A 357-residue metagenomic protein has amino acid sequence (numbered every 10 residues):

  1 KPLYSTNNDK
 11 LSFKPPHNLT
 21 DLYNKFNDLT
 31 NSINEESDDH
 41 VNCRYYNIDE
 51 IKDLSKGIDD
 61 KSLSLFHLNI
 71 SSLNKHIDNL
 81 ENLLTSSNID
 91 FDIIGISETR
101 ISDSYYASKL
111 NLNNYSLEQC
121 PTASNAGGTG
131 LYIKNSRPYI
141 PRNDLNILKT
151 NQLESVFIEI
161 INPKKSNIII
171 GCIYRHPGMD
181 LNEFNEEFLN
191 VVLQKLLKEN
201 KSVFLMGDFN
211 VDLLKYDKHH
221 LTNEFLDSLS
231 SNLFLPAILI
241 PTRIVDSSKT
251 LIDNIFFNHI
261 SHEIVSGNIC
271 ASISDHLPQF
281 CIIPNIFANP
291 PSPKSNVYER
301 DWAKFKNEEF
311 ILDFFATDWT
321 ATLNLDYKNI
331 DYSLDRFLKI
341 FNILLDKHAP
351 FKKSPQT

Functional and structural regions predicted by a protein language model:
K1-E199, K215, N223-N232: Short phosphate/oxyanion-binding micro-motifs
S5-T30, D38, E159-G171, H259-T357: Surface polyanion/phosphate-binding segment centered on an Asp-His-Pro turn
N69, E98, G207-D208, H276: Active-site glycine-centered loops adjacent to acidic/histidine catalytic or metal-binding residues that shape
I94-S97, F204-D208, L235-P241, F256: Active-site neighborhood of phospho(di)ester-bond hydrolases with catalytic His/Asp-centered motifs
S116-L131, L214-H220, N232-H259, T317-Y327 (+1 more regions): Active site of divalent-metal-dependent phosphoester/diester hydrolases
A126-T129, Q152-F157, T250-N254, D275-F280: Short hydrophobic/aromatic beta-strand or adjacent loop that forms the aromatic wall/cage of a ligand/substrate-binding
K201-K215: Acidic/histidine-rich, metal-coordinating catalytic segments
